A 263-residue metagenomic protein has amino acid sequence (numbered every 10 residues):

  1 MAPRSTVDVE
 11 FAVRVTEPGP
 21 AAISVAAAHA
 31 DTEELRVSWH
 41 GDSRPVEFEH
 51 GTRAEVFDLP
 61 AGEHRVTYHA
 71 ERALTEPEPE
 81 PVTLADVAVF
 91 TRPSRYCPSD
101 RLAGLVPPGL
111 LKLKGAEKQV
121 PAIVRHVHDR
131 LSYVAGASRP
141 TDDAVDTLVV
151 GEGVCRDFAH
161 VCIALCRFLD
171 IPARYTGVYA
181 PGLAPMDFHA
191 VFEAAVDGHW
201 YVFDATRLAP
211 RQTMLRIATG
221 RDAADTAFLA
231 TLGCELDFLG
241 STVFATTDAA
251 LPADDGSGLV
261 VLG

Functional and structural regions predicted by a protein language model:
M1-T75: Intrinsically disordered, low-complexity N-terminal segments that are enriched in acidic
P18-P20, T32, T75-P79, Y201-F203 (+2 more regions): Intrinsically disordered, low-complexity acidic/polar segments
I23-V25, L35-V37, Y68, V106 (+3 more regions): Generic structural hydrophobic/aromatic packing signal, biased to beta-strands
V25-A28, E80-V89, T206-P210, L232-G233: Short intrinsically disordered coil segments
F57, Y68-R72, F192-A194, F244 (+1 more regions): Short beta-strand element of the conserved SAM-dependent methyltransferase core
E76, E80-P81, D86-G153, V161 (+2 more regions): Secondary-structure boundary elements
K112, R125, D157-E235: Hydrophobic/aromatic-rich core segments of domains that either
